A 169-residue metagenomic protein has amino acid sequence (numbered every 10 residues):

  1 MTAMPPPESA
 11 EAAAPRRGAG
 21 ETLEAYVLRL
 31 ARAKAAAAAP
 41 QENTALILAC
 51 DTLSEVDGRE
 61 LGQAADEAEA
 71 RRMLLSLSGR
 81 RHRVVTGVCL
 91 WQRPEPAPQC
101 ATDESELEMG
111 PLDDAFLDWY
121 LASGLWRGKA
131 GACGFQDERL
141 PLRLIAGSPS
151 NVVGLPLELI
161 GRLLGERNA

Functional and structural regions predicted by a protein language model:
M1-E11, T86-P96, W126-L140: Mobile beta-alpha loop/short-helix "lid" or hinge segments that flank ligand
M1-L46, R59, L112-A115, A122-S123 (+2 more regions): N-terminal polybasic phosphate/anion-binding patch
A12-A14, L53-V56, E95-D103, I145: Acidic/polar active-site rim loop that often engages polyanionic ligands
A31, D51, A70, V88 (+1 more regions): Residue-level signal for inorganic ion chemistry
L48-S54, Q136: ATP-grasp fold ATP-binding core
T52-H82, M109: Active-site-adjacent loop/tail segments of enzyme domains
E67, R71-L77, G87-S105: Anionic-ligand binding region
R80, E95, E104-A169: GST superfamily/GST-like fold recognition
